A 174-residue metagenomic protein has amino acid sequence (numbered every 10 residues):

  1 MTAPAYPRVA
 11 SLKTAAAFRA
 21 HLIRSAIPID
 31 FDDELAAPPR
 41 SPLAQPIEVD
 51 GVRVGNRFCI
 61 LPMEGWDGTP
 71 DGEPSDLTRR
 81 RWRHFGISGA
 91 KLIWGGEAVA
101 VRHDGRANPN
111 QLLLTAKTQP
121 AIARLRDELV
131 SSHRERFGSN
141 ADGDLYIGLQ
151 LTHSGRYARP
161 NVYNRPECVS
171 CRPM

Functional and structural regions predicted by a protein language model:
M1-D50, G65-D71: An N-cap/entry alpha-helix motif that binds or orients negatively charged groups
V52-L61, K91-A98: N-terminal glycine-rich anion-binding loops that anchor highly charged ligand groups
R53, E64, H153-G155: Short, flexible loop/turn elements at secondary-structure junctions
I60, F85, G89, L149: Conserved, mostly hydrophobic/aromatic
W66-I87, Q111-S132, A141, A158-N164: Glycine-rich anion/phosphate-binding loops
L92-P120, L151-Y163: Glycine-rich, proline-tolerant flexible connector loops at the mouths of alpha/beta enzymes
F137-L145: Short helix-terminating capping/connector loops at secondary-structure junctions
D144-G148, T152-M174: Non-globular sequence segments
